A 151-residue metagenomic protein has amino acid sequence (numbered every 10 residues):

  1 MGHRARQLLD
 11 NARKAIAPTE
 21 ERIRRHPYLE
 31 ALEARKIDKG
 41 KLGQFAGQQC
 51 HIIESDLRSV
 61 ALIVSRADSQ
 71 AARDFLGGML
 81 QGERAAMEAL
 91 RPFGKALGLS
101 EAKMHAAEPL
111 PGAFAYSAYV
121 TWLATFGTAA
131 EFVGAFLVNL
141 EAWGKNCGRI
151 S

Functional and structural regions predicted by a protein language model:
G2-E33, R73-D74, G78-R84, E88-R91 (+2 more regions): His/Met- and acidic-residue-enriched segments that coordinate or traffic transition-metal cofactors and support
G2-H3, S65-R66, S100: Serine/threonine-rich low-complexity intrinsically disordered regions
Q7, K39-G40, D68-A71: A short alpha-helix capping/helix-coil boundary motif
K14-R24, L32-R66, A85, A115 (+2 more regions): Alpha-helical bundle segments that constitute or directly flank the non-heme di-iron/ferroxidase center
A71-S151: Active-site-proximal alpha-helical scaffolds that flank and shape metal-associated catalytic sites
